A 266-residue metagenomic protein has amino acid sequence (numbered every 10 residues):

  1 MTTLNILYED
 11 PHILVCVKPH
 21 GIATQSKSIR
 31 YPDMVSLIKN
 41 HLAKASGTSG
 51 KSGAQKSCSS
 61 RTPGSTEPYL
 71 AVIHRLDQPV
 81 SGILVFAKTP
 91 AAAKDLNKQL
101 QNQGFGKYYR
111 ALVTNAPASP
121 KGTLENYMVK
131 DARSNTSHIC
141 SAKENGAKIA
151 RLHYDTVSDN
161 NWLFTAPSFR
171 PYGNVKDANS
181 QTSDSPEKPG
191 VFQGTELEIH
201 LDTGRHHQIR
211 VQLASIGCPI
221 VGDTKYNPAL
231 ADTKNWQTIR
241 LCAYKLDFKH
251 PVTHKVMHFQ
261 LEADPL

Functional and structural regions predicted by a protein language model:
M1-L266: RNA pseudouridine synthases
